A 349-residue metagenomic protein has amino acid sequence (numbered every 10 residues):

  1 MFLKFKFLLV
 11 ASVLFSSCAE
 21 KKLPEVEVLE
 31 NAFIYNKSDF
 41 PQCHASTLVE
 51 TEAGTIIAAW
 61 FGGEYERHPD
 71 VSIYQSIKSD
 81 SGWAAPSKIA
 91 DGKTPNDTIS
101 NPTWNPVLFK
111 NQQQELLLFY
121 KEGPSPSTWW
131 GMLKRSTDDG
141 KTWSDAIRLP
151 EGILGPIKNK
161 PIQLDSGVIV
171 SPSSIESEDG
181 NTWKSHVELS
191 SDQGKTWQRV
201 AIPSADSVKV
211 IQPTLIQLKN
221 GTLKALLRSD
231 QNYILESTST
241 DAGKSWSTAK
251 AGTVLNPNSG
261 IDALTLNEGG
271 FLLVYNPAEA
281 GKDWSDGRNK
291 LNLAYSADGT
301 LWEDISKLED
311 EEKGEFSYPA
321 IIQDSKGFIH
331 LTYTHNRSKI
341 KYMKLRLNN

Functional and structural regions predicted by a protein language model:
M1-E25: Bacterial Sec-dependent N-terminal signal peptides
C18-N349: Asp-box/BNR beta-propeller blade signature and adjacent active/binding-site loops in extracellular glycan-interacting
